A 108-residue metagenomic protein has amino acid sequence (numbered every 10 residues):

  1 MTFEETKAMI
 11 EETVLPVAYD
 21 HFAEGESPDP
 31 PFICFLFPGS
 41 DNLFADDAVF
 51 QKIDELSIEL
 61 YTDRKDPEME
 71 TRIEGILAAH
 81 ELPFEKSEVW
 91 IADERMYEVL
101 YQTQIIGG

Functional and structural regions predicted by a protein language model:
M1-L43: Small/polar-rich, solvent-exposed N-terminal microdomains that initiate assembly or binding
E5-P16, A48-L60: N-terminal short leaders/motifs
S27, A48-K52, D93-Y97: A generic structural micro-feature
F37-D41, A45-D47, T103-G108: Long, continuous compositionally biased terminal/linker segments
K52-R64, Y97-I106: Oligomerization/assembly interface segments of phage tail-like spikes and tubes
T71-G108: Acidic-leaning, charged glycine-interspersed low-complexity segments
